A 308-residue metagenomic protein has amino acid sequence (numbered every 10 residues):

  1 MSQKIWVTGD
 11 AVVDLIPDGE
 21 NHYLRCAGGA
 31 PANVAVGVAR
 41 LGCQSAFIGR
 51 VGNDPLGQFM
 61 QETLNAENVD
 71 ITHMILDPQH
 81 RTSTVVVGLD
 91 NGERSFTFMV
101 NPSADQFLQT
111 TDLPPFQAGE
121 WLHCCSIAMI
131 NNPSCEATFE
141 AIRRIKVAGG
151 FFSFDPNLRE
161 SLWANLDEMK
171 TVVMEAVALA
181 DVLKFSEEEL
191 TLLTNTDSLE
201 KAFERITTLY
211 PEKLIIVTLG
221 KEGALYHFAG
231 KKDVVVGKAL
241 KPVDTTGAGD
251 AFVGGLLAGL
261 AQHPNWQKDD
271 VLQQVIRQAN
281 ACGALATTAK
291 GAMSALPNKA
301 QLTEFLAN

Functional and structural regions predicted by a protein language model:
M1-D70: Glycine-rich phosphate/adenosyl-contacting loop at the front of the ribokinase-like
M1-K4, R143, L199-N308: Conserved phosphate-binding/catalytic region of the ribokinase-like
I5, P114-P115, E175-A176, T208: Structural alpha-helical scaffold elements that stabilize or flank donor/cofactor-binding regions in carbohydrate
A11, A30, I127, P156 (+1 more regions): Active-site metal-binding loops of divalent metal-dependent hydrolases
V36, T84-G88, G223-H227: Short beta-strand scaffold segments in enzyme catalytic cores
V38, S186, G249: Short, conserved phosphate/pyrophosphate- and ester-handling motifs at nucleotide-, phospho-/glycolipid
Q44-C124, T303-N308: Conserved N-terminal subdomain of the carbohydrate kinase-like
I127-R205, E212-K213, G223: Conserved beta-alpha-beta core of the PfkB/ribokinase-like small-molecule kinase fold
